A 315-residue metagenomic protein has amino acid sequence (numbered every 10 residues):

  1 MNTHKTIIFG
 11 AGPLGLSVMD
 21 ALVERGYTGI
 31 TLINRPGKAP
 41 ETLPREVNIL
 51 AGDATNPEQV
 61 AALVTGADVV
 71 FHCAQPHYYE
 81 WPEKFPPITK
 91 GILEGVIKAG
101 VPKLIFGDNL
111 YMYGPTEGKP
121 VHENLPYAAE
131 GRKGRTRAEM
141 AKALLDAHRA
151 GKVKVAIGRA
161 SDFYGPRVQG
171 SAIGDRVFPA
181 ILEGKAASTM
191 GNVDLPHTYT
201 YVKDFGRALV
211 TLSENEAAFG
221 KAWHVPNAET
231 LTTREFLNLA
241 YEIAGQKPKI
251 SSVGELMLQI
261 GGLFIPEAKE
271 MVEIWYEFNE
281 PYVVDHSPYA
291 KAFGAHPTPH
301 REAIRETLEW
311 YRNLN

Functional and structural regions predicted by a protein language model:
K5, T211-M271, H286, K291 (+1 more regions): Mid/C-terminal beta-alpha module of Rossmann-like enzyme folds, strongest in SDR-family dehydrogenases/epimerases
T6, P36-K98: NAD(P)H-binding glycine-rich loop region in Rossmannoid oxidoreductase-like domains and their noncatalytic homologs
L14: Hydrophobic/small residue at the entry helix of a nucleotide-binding pocket
Y79, L110-P120, F163-Q169: Conserved catalytic-site region of short-chain dehydrogenase/reductase
K90-E139: Conserved Rossmann-fold NAD(P)-dependent oxidoreductase catalytic core, especially the SDR/UDP-sugar
D108, K142-R167: Conserved beta-loop-beta element that borders a ligand/cofactor-binding pocket
R132-K133, S161-S171, G191-K203, N227-E229: Glycine-rich "substrate-gating" loop/helix at the edge of Rossmann-like oxidoreductase active sites
P179-T200, T211-L212, E216-A217: A conserved pocket-lining segment of Rossmann-fold NAD(P)-dependent short-chain dehydrogenase/reductase
